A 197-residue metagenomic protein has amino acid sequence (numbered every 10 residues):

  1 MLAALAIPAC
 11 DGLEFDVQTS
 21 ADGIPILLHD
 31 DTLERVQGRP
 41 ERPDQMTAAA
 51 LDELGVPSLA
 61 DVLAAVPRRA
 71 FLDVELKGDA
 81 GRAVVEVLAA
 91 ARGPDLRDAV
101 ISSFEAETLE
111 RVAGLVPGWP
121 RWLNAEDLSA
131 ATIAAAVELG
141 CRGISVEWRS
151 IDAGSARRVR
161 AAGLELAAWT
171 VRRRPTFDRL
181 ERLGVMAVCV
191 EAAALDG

Functional and structural regions predicted by a protein language model:
M1-A4, Q45: Short catalytic helix/loop segments, enriched in acidic residues and glycine and frequently bearing histidine
A3-T19, A136-I144: Catalytic domains of carbohydrate-active enzymes, especially glycoside hydrolases
A6-P8, Q37, A125-E126, V146: Mixed-charge, polar/low-complexity N-terminal
D11, V17-F71, K77, L123-N124: An active-site metal/cofactor-coordinating segment within enzyme catalytic domains
L59-G197: Short loop-to-alpha-helix "cap/lid" segments that border enzyme active sites across diverse enzyme classes
